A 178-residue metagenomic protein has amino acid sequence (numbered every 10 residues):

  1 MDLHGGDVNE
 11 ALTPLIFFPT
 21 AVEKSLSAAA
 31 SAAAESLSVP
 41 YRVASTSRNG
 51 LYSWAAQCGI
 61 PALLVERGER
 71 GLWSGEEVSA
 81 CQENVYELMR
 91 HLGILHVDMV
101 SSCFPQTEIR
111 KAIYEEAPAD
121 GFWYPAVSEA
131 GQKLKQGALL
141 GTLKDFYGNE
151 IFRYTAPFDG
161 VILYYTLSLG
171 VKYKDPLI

Functional and structural regions predicted by a protein language model:
D2-I178: Structured catalytic-domain cores with a bias toward divalent-metal coordination
